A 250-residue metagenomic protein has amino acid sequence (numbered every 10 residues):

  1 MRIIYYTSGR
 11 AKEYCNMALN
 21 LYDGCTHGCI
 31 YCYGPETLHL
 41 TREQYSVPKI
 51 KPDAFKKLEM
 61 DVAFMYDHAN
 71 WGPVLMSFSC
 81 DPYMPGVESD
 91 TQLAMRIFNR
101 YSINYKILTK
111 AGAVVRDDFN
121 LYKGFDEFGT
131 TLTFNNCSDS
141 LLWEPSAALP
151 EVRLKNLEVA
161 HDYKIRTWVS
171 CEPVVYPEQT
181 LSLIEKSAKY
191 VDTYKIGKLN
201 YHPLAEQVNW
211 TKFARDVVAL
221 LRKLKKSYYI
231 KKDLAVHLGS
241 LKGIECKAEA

Functional and structural regions predicted by a protein language model:
M1-P73: N-terminal [4Fe-4S]-dependent radical SAM core
D23, Y33, S77-F78, T130 (+2 more regions): Pocket-edge structural micro-motifs
Y31-Y33, F119, L241-G243: Short aromatic-enriched loop/helix-cap "lid" or pocket-rim segments at secondary-structure transitions that line
A54-L224: Conserved AdoMet/S-adenosylmethionine-binding subsite of the radical SAM
V208-A250: C-terminal accessory extensions appended to soluble enzyme cores
